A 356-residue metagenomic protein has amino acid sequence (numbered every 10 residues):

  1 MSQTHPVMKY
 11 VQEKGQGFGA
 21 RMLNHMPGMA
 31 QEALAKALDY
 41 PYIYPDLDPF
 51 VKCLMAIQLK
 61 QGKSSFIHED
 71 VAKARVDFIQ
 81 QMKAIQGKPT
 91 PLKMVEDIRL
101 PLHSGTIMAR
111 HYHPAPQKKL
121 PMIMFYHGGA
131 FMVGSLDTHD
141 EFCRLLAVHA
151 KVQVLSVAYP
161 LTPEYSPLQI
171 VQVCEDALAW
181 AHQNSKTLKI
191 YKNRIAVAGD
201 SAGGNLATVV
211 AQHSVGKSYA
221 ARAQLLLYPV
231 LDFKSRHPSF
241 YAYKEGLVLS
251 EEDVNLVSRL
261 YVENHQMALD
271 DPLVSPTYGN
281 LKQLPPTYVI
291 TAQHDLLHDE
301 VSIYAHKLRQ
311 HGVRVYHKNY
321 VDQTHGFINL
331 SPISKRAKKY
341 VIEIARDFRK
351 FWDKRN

Functional and structural regions predicted by a protein language model:
M1-H111, D353-N356: A glycine/proline-hinged amphipathic helix-loop "lid/cap" segment that gates access to hydrophobic ligand pockets
P6-N24, Y42, M94-N356: Alpha/beta-hydrolase superfamily serine-hydrolase fold, recognizing
